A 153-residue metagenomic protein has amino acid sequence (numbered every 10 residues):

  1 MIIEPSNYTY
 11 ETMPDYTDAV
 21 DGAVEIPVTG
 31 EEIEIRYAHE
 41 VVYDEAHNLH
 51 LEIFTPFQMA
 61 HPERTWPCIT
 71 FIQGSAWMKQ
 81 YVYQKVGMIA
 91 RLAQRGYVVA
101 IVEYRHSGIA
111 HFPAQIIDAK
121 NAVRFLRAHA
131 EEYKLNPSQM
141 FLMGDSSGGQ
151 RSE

Functional and structural regions predicted by a protein language model:
E4-R64: N-terminal cap/lid segment of alpha/beta-hydrolase-fold proteins
E63-S75: Short beta-strand element of the alpha/beta-hydrolase
R64, R127-M143: Gly/Ser-rich "nucleophile elbow"/oxyanion-hole loop immediately N-terminal to the catalytic nucleophile in hydrolases
F71-G74, I101, F125: Structural cue for short, hydrophobic secondary-structure segments
A76, Y104-G108: Alpha/beta-hydrolase active-site loop signature
Y83-A100: Short amphipathic alpha-helix adjacent to the substrate-entry channel of hydrolases
H111-E131, E153: Alpha/beta-hydrolase active-site loop
G144-E153: Glycine-rich nucleophile elbow surrounding the catalytic serine of serine-hydrolase chemistry
